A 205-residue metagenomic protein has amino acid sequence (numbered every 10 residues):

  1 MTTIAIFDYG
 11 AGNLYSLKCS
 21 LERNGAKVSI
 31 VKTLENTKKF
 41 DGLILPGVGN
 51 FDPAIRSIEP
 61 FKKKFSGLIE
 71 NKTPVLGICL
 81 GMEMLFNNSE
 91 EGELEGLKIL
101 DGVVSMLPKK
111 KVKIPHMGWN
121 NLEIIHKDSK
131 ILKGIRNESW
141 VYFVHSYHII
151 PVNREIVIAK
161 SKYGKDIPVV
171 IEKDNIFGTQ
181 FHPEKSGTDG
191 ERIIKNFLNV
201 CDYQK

Functional and structural regions predicted by a protein language model:
M1-A5: Extreme N-terminal starter segment of soluble prokaryotic enzymes
V28-K39: Short acidic low-complexity segments
G42: Short, Asp-centered acidic motifs that coordinate Mg2+ and/or phosphate in catalytic or ligand-binding sites
G49-W119: Cysteine-nucleophile active-site neighborhood
N88-G164: Pocket-forming structural segment of enzyme catalytic cores
K165-E172: Short, surface-exposed beta-strand/loop micro-motifs that present aromatic residues
F181-K205: Acyltransferase
